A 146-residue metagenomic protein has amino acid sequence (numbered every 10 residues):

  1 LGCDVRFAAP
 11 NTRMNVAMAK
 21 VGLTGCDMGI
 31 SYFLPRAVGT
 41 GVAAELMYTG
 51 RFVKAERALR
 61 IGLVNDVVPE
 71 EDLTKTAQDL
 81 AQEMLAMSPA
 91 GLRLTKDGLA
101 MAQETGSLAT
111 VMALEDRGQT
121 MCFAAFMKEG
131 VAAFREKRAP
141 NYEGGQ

Functional and structural regions predicted by a protein language model:
L1-L92, A132, R138: Crotonase-fold acyl-CoA enzyme core
G50-E56, K75, D79-Q82, A86-Q146: C-terminal alpha-helix plus adjacent terminal tail
